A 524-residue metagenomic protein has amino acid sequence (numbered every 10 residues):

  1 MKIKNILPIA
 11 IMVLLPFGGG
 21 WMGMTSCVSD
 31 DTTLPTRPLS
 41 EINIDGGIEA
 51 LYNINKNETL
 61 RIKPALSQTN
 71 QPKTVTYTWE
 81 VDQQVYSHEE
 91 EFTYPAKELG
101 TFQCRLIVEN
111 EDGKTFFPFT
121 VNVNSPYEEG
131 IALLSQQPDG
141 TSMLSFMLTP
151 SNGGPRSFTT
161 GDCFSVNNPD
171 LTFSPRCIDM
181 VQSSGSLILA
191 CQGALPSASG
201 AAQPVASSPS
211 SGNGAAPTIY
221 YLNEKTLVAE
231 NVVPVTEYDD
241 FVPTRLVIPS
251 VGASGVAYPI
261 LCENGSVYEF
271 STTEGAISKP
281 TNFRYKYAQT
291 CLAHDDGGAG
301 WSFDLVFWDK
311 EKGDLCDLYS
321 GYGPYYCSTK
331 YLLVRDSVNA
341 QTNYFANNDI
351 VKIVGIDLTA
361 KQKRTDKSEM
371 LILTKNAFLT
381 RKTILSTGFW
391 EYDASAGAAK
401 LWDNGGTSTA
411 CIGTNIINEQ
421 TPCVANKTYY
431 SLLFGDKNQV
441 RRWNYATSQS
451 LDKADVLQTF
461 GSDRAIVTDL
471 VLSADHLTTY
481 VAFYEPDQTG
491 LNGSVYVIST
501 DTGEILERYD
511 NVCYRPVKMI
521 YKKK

Functional and structural regions predicted by a protein language model:
K2-V13: Bacterial N-terminal signal peptides that target proteins for export
K4, V28-N167, A190, A474-H476 (+2 more regions): Acidic/polar, low-complexity intrinsically disordered N-terminal segments immediately downstream of a Sec signal
G23-S26: C-terminal motif of bacterial Sec signal peptides marking the signal peptidase cleavage site
Q136-F173, C191-A229: Beta-propeller domains
Q137-T141, A194-A198, S266, K312-D314 (+3 more regions): Short glycine/acidic-enriched loop and turn motifs that connect beta-strands
P150-S151, E224-K225, T273-E274, S395 (+2 more regions): Short loop/turn segments that connect beta-strands within beta-propeller blades
S197, V205-D436: Acidic, serine/threonine- and glycine-rich low-complexity intrinsically disordered segments that serve as flexible
D403-E419, L451-D475, E504-V517: Conserved blade-ending motifs and adjacent loop-strand segments that build the rim/top face of beta-propeller domains
